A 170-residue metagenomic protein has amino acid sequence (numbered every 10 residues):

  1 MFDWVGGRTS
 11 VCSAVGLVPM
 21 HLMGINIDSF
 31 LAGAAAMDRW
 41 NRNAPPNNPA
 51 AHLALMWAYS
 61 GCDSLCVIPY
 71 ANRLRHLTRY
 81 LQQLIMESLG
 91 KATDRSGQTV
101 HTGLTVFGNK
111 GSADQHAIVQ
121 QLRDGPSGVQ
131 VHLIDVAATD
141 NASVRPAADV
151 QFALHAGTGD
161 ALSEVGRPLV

Functional and structural regions predicted by a protein language model:
F2-V170: A SIS-like phosphosugar-recognition module
